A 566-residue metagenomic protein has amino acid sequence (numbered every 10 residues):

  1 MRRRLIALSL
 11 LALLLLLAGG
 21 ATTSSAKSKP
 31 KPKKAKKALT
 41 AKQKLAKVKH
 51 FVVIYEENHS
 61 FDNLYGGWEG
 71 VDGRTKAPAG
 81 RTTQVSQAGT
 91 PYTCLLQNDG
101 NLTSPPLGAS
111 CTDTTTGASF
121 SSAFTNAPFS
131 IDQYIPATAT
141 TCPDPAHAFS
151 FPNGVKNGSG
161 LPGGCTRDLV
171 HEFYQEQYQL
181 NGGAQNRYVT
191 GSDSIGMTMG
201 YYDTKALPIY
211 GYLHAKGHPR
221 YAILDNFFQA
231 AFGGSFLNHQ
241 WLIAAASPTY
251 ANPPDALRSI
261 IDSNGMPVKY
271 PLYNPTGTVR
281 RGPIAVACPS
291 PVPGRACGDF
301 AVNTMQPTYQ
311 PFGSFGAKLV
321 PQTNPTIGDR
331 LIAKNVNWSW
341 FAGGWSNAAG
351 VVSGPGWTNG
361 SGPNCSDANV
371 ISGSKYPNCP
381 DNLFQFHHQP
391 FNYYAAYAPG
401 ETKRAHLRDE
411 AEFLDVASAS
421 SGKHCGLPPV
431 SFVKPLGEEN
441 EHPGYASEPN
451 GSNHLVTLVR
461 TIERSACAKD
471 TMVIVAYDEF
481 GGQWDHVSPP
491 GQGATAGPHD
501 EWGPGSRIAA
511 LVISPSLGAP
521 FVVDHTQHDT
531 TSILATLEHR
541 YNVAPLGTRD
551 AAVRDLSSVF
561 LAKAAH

Functional and structural regions predicted by a protein language model:
M1-S9: Bacterial N-terminal signal peptides that target proteins for export
S9-A18: Bacterial N-terminal signal peptides
A26-H566: N-terminal pro-sequences and low-complexity stem/linker regions of secreted or lumenal proteins
